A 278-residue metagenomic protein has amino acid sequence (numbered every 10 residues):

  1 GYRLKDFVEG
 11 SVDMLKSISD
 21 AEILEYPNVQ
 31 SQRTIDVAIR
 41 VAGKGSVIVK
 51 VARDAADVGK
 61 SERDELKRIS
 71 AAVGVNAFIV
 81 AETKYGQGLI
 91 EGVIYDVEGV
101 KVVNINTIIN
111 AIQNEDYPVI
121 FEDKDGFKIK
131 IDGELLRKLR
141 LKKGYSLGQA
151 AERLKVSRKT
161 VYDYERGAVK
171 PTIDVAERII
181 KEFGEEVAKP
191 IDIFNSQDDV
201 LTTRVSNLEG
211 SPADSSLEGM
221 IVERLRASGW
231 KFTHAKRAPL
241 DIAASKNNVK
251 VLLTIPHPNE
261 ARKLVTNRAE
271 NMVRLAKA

Functional and structural regions predicted by a protein language model:
G1-N28, E186-A238: Acidic-basic catalytic patches of nuclease active cores, encompassing PD-(D/E)XK and other metal-cofactor nuclease
I35-I48, S70, A243-L253: Active-site beta-strand-loop-beta-strand hairpin of nuclease catalytic cores that positions key catalytic residues
A52-N104, I255-A278: Catalytic cores of nucleic-acid endonucleases
Y117-L141: A short, Lys/Arg-rich alpha-helix, primarily the initiator
L136, A150-A151, V161-Y164: Conserved hydrophobic/aromatic packing and binding residues within compact polymer-binding modules
G144-K159: Short alpha-helical DNA-recognition segment
K155-K170: Recognition helix of helix-turn-helix/homeodomain-like DNA-binding domains that insert into the DNA major groove
D174-P190: DNA major-groove recognition helix of helix-turn-helix/homeodomain DNA-binding modules
